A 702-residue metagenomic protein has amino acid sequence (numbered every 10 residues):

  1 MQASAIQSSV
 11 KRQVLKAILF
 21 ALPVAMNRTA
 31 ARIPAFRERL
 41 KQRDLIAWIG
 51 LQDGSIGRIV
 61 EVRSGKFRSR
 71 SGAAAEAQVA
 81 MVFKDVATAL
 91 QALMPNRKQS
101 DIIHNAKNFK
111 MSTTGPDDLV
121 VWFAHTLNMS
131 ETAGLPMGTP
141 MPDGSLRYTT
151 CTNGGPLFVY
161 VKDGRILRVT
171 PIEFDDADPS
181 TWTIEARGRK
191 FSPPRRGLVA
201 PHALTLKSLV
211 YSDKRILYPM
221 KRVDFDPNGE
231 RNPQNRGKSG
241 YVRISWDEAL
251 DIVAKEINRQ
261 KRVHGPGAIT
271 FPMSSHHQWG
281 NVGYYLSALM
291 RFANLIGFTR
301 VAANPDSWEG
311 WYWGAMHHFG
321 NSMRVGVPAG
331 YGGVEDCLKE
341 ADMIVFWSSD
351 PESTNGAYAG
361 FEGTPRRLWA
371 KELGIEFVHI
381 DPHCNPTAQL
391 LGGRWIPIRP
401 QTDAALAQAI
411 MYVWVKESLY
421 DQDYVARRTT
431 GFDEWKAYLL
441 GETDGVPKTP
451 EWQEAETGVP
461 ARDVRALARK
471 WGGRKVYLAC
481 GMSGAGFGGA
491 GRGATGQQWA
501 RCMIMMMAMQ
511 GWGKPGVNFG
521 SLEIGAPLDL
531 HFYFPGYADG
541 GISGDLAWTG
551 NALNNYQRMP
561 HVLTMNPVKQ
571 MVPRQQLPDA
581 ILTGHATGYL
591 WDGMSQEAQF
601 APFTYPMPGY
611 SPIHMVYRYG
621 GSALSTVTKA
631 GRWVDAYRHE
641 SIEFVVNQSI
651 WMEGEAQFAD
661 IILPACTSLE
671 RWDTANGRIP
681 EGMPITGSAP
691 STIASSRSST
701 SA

Functional and structural regions predicted by a protein language model:
M1-P136: Feature captures hydrophobic
R12, L206, S239, R243 (+15 more regions): Hydrophobic alpha-helical scaffolding
P136-L419, M503, S543-M559, N566 (+2 more regions): N-terminal export/assembly segments and adjacent metallocofactor-ligating motifs of anaerobic energy-metabolism
T152, L209, Y285, C337-L338 (+16 more regions): Active-site-proximal structural scaffolding
A203-E248, R262, P266, G280 (+7 more regions): N-terminal leader/propeptide and maturation segments of large enzyme subunits in energy/redox metabolism and hydrolases
S274, R427-T430, K470-W471, G484-F487 (+1 more regions): A glycine-rich phosphate-binding loop feature that marks nucleotide/adenosyl-phosphate handling sites
Y285-I375, H379-I380, A404-A405, I504-Q657 (+3 more regions): Extended redox/cofactor-interaction regions of prokaryotic respiratory oxidoreductases
E442, K470-Y477: Core structural elements
